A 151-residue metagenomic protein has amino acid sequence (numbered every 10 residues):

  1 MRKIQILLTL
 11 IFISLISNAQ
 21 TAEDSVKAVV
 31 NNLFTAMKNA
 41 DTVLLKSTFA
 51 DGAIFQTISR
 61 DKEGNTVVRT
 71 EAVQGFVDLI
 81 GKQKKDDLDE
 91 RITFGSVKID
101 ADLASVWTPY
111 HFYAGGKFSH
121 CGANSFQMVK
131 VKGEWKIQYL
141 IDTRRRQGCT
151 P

Functional and structural regions predicted by a protein language model:
M1-S25: Bacterial Sec-dependent N-terminal signal peptides
S17-S47: Short, low-complexity N-terminal intrinsically disordered segments enriched in polar/charged residues
S25, R69-G115: Surface-exposed, charged secondary-structure patches
N31, T35, F49-E63: Short, solvent-exposed secondary-structure junction/capping segments
L33, L45, A53, V106 (+1 more regions): Hydrophobic pocket/interface hotspot
F49-D51, S59, T108-F112, I141: A mature extracytoplasmic/lumenal domain signature
G116-S119, Q147-P151: A short, polar/proline- and glycine-enriched secondary-structure boundary/capping micro-motif
C121-Q147: Short beta-strand edge/turn micro-motifs at domain boundaries
